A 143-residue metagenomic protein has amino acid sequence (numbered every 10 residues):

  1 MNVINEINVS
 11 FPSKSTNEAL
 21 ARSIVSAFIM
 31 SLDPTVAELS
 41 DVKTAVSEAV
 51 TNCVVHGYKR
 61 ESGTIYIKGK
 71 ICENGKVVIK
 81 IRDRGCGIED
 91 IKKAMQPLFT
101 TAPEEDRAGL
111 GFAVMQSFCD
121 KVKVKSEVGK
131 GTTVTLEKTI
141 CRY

Functional and structural regions predicted by a protein language model:
M1-N8, C53-Y143: Conserved beta-strand-loop-beta-strand hairpin that lines the nucleotide-binding pocket of ATP/GTP-utilizing enzymes
E6-F11, L32-T35: A short, mixed-charge helix-start or loop-turn motif at secondary-structure junctions
N8-L20: STAS-typified acidic loop motif
L20-S23, G69-I71: Short, charged, low-hydrophobicity "junction" segments
R22-S47: Conserved short strand/loop->alpha-helix "switch" segment adjacent to the catalytic nucleotide/phosphoryl-transfer site
E48-N52: Conserved polar catalytic motif of the HATPase_c/GHKL fold
